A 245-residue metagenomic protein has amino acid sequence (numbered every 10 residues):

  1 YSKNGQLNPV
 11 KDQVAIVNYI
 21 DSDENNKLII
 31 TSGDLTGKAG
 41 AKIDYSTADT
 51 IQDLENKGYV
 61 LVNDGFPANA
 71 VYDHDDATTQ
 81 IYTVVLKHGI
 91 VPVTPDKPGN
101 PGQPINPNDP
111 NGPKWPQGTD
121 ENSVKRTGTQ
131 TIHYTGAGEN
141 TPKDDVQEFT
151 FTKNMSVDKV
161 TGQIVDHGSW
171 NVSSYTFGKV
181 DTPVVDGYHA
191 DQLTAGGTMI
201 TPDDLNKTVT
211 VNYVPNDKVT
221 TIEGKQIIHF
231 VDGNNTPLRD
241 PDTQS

Functional and structural regions predicted by a protein language model:
Y1-V14, N18-I20, V71-T129, H133-T135 (+2 more regions): Conserved "repeat-terminator" motif of extracellular CCP/Sushi domains
N18-K27, H133-T141, H229-L238: Structural motif
D21, I132, G136, N154-I164 (+2 more regions): Acidic/polar residues at beta-strand termini and the immediately following turn/coil
L28-L35, N63-A68, P95-N100, T141-K153 (+2 more regions): Short, tandemly repeated low-complexity microdomains enriched for cysteine and small residues
I29-A39, V157-W170: Short, acidic Ser/Thr/Gly-rich low-complexity loop/linker segments typical of extracellular and cell-surface proteins
T36-D44, D75-T79, T152-N154, S173 (+1 more regions): Solvent-exposed, conformationally flexible loop/turn segments
I43-A77, I90-N100, G168-M199: Surface-exposed interfaces of beta-sheet-rich extracellular modules
